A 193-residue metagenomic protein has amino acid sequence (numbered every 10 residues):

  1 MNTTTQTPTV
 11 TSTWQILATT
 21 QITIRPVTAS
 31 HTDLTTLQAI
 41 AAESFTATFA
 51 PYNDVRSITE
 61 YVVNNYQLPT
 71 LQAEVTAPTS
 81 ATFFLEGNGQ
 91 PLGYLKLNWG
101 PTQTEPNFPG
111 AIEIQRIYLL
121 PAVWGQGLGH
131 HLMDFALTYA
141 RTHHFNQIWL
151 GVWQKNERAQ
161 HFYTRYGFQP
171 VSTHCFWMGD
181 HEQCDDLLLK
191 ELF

Functional and structural regions predicted by a protein language model:
T3-T20, P26, H31-T32, Q38-P51 (+5 more regions): Acetyl-CoA-dependent GNAT
T3-V10, W14, F108-I112, N146-Q147 (+2 more regions): C-terminal "cap" of GNAT-fold acetyltransferases
T32, G127, R158: Residues that form or flank phosphate/diphosphate-binding pockets in enzymes that use nucleotide phosphates
T36, H131, R158: Charged catalytic carboxylate motif
L120-A122, Q126, Q154-K155: Active-site acidic-Proline motif in GNAT/NAT acetyltransferases
G125-T138, H161-R165: Conserved acetyl-CoA-binding loop-helix of GNAT-fold acetyltransferases
Q126, H143-N146: Short coil/turn segments at alpha/beta junctions that flank glycine-rich nucleotide-binding fingerprints
